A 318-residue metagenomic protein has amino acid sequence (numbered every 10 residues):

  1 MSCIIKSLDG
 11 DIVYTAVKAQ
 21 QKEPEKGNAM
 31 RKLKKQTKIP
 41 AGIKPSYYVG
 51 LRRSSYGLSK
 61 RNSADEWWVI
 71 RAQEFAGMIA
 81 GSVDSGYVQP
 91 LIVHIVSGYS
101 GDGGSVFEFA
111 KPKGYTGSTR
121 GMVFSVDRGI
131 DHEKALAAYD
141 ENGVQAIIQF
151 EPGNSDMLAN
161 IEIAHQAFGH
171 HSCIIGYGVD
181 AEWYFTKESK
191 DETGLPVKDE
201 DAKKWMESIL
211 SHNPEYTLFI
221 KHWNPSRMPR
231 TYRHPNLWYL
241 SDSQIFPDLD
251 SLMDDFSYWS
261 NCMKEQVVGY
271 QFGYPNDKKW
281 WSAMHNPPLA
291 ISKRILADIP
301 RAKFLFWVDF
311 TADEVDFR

Functional and structural regions predicted by a protein language model:
K34-D102: Catalytic domains of carbohydrate-active enzymes, especially glycoside hydrolases
P45-L51, P90-H94, A146-F150, I175-V179 (+4 more regions): Hydrophobic faces of well-ordered beta-strands that scaffold small-molecule active sites in alpha/beta enzyme cores
S100-E151, D201, W205-Y216: Aromatic-lined substrate-binding rim segments of carbohydrate-active enzymes
D127-E141, G153-G176: An active-site-proximal structural segment forming one wall of the substrate-binding cleft that immediately precedes
V144-L158, M206, L210-P229, V267-D277: Aromatic-lined carbohydrate-recognition surfaces of secreted/lumenal glycan-active proteins
S155, A159-Q166, N224-L252: Substrate-binding cleft/loops of secretory-pathway carbohydrate-active enzymes
A159-I163, A167-H171, G178-P214: Active-site cleft segment of glycoside hydrolase catalytic domains centered on the general acid/base Glu
Q244-R318: Substrate-binding cleft of secreted/luminal carbohydrate-active enzymes
